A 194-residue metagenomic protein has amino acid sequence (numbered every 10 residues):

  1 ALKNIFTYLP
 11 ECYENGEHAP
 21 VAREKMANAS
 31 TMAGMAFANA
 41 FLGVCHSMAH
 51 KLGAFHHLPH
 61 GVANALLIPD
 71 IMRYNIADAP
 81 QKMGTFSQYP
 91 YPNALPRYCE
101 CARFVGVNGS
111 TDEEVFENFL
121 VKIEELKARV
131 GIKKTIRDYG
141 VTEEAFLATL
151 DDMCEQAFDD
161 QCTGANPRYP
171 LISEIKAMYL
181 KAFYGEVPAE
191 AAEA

Functional and structural regions predicted by a protein language model:
A1, M26-G34, M48, I68-M72 (+4 more regions): Short alpha-helical scaffolding segments that buttress acidic/His motifs in well-ordered protein cores
A1-A40: Carboxylate- and glycine-rich phosphate/diphosphate-binding segment that chelates Mg2+/Mn2+
T31-N64, D159-A165: Glycine-rich phosphate/pyrophosphate-binding beta-alpha loops
L42-H46, K133-D151, G164: A glycine-biased, small/acidic residue-tolerant capping/turn segment at secondary-structure junctions
L58, V62-A145, P188-A192: Gly/Pro-rich interdomain helix-loop hinge
A145-A194: Short, amphipathic C-terminal "tail helix"
